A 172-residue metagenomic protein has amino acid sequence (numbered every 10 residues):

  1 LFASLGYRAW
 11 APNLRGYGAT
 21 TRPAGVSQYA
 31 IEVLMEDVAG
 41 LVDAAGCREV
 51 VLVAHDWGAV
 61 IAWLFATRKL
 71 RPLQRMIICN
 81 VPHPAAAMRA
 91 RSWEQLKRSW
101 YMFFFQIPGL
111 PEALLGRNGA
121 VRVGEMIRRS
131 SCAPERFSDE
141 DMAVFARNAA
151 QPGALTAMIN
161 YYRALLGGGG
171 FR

Functional and structural regions predicted by a protein language model:
L1-W10: Short amphipathic alpha-helix adjacent to the substrate-entry channel of hydrolases
W10, Y17-V53, W57-R172: Flexible "cap/lid" subdomain of the alpha/beta-hydrolase fold that forms the substrate-access gate
